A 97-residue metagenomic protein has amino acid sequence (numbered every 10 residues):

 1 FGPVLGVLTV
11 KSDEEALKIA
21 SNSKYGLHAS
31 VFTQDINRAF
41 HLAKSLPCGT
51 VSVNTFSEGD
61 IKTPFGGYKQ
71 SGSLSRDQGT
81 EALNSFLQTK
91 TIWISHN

Functional and structural regions predicted by a protein language model:
F1-N97: Conserved C-terminal structural/oligomerization subdomain of aldehyde/semialdehyde dehydrogenase
